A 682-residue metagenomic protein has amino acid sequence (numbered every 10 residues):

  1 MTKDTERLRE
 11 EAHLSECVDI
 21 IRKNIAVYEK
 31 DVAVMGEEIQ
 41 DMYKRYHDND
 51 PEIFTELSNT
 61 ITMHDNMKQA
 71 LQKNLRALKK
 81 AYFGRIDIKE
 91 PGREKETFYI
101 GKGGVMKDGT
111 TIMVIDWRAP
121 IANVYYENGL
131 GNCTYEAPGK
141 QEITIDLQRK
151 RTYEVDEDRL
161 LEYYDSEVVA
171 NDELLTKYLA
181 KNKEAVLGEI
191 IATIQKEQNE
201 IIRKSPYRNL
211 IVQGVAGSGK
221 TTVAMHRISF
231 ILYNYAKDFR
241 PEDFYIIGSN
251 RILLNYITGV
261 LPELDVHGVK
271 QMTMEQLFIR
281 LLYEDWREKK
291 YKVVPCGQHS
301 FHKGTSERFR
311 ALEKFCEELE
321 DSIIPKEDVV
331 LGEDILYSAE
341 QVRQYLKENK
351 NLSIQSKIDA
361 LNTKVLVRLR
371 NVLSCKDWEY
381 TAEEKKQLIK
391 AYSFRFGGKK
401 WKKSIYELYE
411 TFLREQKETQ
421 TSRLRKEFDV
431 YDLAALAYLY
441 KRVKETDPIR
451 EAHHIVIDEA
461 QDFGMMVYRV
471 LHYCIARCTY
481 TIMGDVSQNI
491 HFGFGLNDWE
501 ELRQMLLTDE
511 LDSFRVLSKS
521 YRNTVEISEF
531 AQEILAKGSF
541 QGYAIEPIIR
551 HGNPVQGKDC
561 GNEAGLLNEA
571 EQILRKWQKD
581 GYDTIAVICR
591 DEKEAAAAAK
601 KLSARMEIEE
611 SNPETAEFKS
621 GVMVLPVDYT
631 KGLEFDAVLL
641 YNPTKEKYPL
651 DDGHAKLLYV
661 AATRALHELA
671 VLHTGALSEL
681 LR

Functional and structural regions predicted by a protein language model:
M1-I191, Q195, N199-R203, E679: Extended, charged low-complexity regulatory segments
M1-M35, K177-K290, V660-T663: P-loop NTPase Walker
Q72, R76, A180, E184 (+8 more regions): Short, charged/polar micro-motifs that form catalytic or ligand-binding hotspots
R85-D87, T152, I211, V223 (+3 more regions): A structural signal for short, well-ordered beta-strand segments and their strand-loop junctions that often border
A180, E184, N351, Q355-I358 (+2 more regions): Conserved phosphate/pyrophosphate-binding and hydrolysis machinery centered on Walker-type P-loop NTPases, extending
V186, I190, K220-A224, D432 (+2 more regions): Phosphate/oxyanion-binding active-site loops and adjacent basic polyanion-contact surfaces
L232-V456, D462-V470, C478, F494-N497 (+1 more regions): Alpha-helical nucleic-acid-binding subdomain of P-loop helicases immediately C-terminal to the Walker A/P-loop
K237, E242, R251, N255-H267 (+5 more regions): Conserved helicase motor core of SF1/SF2 NTP-dependent helicases
